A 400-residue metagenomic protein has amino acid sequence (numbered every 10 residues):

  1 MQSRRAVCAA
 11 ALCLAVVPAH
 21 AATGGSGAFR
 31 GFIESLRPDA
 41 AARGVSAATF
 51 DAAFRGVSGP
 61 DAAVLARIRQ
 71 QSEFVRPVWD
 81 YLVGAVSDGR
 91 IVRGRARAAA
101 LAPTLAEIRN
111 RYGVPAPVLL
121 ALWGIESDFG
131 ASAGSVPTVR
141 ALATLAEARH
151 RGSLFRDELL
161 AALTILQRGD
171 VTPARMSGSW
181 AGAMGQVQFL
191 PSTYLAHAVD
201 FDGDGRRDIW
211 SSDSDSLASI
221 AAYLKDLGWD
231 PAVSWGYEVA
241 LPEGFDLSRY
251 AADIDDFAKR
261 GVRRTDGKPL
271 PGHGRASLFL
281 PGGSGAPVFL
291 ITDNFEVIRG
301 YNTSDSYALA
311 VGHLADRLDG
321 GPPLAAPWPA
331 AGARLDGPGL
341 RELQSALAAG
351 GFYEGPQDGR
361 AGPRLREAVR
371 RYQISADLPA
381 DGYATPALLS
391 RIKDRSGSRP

Functional and structural regions predicted by a protein language model:
R4-C8: N-terminal export leaders
A9-A15: Bacterial N-terminal signal peptides
A19-T23: Boundary at the C-terminal end of the N-terminal hydrophobic targeting segment
A28-D51: Mature N-terminal segment immediately following signal peptide/propeptide cleavage in secreted/periplasmic
V45-H273, P287-F289, I298-G337, G359 (+1 more regions): Catalytic glycan-binding domains that act on GlcNAc-containing polysaccharides
L335-L340, S345-I392: Short acidic, glycine/serine/threonine-rich helix-capping segments at coil-helix boundaries
I392-P400: Intrinsically disordered, low-complexity Ser/Thr-rich linker and spacer segments in cell-wall-related proteins
